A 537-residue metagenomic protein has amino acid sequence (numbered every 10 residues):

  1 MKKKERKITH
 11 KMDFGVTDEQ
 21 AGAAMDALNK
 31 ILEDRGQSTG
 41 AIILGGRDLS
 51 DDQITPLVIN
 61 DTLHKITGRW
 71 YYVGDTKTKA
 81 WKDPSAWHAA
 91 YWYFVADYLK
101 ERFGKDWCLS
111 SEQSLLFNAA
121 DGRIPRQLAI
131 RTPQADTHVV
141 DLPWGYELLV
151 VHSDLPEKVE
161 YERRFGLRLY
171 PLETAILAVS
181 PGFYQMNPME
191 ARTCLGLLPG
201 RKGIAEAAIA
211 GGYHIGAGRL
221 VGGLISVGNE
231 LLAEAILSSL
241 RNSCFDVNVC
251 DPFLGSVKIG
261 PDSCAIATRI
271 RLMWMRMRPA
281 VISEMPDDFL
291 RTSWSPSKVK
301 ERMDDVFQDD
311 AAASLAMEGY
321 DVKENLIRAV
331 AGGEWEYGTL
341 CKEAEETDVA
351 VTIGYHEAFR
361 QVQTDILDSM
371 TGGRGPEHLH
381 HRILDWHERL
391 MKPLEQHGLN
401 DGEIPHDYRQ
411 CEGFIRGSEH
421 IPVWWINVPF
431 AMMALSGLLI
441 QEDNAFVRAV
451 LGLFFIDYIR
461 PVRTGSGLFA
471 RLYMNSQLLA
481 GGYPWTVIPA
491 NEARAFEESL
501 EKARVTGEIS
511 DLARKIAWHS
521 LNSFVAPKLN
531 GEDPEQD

Functional and structural regions predicted by a protein language model:
M1-I66, T78-D537: FIC/Doc superfamily catalytic core
R69-D75: Minor-groove-contacting beta-hairpin "wing" of winged helix-turn-helix DNA-binding domains
